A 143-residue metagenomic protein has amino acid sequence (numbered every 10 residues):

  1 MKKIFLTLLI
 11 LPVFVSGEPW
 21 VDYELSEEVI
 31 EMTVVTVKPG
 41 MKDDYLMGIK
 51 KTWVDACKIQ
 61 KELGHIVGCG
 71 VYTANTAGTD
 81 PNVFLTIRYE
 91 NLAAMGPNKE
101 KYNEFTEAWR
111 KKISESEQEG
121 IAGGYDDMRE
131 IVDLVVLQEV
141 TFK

Functional and structural regions predicted by a protein language model:
K3-V13: Sec-dependent N-terminal signal peptides
E18-D44: Immediate post-signal-peptide N-terminus of mature secreted/exported proteins
W20, D55, I59-V67, T86-V135: An amphipathic, aromatic/His-enriched active-site/gating alpha helix that lines ligand/cofactor pockets
E24-E27, T76-P81, D126-R129: Extracellular/periplasmic catalytic domains that process cell-envelope and extracellular macromolecules
E27, P39-M47, K51, Y89 (+1 more regions): Soluble non-cytosolic domains of exported or imported proteins
I30-M32, N82-F84, I131, L137: Extracellular structured ligand-interaction cores
M41-F84: N-terminal, post-signal-peptide region of Sec/Tat-exported proteins
V136-K143: A beta-strand edge to alpha-helix "cap/lid" segment located at domain peripheries
